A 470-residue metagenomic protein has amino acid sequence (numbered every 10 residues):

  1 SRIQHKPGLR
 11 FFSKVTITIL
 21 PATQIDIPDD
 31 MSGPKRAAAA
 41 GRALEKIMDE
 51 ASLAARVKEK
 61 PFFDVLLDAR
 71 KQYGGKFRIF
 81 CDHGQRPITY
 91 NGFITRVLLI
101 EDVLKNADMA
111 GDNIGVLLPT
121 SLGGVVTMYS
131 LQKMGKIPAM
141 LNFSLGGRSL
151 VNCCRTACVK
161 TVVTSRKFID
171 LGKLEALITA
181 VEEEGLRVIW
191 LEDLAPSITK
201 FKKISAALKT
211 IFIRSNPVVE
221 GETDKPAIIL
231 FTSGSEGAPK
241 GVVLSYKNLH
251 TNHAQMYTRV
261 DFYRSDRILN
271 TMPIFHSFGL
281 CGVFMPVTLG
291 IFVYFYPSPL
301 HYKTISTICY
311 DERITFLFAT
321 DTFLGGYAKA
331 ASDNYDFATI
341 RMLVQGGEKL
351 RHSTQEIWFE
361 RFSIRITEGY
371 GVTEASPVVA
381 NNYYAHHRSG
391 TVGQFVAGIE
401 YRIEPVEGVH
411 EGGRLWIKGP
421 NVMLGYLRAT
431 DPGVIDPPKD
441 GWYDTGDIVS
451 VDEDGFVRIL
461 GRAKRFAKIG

Functional and structural regions predicted by a protein language model:
S1-M31: A cross-family acyltransferase "interaction/gating" segment
D64-Y90, A227-I229: AMP-dependent adenylate-forming
G75, V188-F231, A238, T258-R267: Conserved pre-ATP/AMP-binding loop-to-beta segment of ANL
D102-L145, N270-P273: Conserved AMP-binding/adenylate-forming
K133-S205: Structural core segment of the AMP-binding/adenylate-forming
L191, K203-A207, I314-A319, A328-R388 (+1 more regions): Gly/Ser/Thr-rich phosphate-binding loop
H250-R267, F275-F316, K329-A331: Conserved AMP-binding/adenylation subdomain of ANL enzymes
V409-I469: Conserved ATP-binding/catalytic segment of the ANL
